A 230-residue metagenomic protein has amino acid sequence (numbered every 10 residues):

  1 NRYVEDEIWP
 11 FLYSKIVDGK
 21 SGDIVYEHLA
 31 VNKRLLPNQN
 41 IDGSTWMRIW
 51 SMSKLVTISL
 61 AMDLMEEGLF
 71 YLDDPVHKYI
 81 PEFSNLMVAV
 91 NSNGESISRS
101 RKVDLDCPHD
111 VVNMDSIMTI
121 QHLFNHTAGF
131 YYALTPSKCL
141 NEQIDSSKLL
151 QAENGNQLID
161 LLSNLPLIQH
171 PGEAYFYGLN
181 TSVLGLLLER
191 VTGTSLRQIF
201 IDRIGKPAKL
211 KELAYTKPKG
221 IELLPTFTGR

Functional and structural regions predicted by a protein language model:
N1, R48-V76, T181-E189: Active-site SXXK
N1-I49, L69-Y71, N85-E95: Short, conserved catalytic-motif segment at the N-terminal edge
E5, W46-S51, M114-I117, G178: Short, solvent-exposed loop/helix junctions and linker helices that flank or host conserved functional motifs
F11-Y13, P75, A174, A214: Residues at or immediately flanking beta-strands
L12, S53, M118-Q121: Residue-level detector of short, conserved catalytic/binding motifs and their immediate flanks
Y13-V17, P75-H77, I201: Outer-envelope exported proteins of Gram-negative bacteria
D18, R34, S51, F124-A128 (+1 more regions): Short, flexible loop/turn elements at secondary-structure junctions
I80-R230: Short, surface-exposed loop or secondary-structure junction motifs that flank catalytic or metal-binding residues
